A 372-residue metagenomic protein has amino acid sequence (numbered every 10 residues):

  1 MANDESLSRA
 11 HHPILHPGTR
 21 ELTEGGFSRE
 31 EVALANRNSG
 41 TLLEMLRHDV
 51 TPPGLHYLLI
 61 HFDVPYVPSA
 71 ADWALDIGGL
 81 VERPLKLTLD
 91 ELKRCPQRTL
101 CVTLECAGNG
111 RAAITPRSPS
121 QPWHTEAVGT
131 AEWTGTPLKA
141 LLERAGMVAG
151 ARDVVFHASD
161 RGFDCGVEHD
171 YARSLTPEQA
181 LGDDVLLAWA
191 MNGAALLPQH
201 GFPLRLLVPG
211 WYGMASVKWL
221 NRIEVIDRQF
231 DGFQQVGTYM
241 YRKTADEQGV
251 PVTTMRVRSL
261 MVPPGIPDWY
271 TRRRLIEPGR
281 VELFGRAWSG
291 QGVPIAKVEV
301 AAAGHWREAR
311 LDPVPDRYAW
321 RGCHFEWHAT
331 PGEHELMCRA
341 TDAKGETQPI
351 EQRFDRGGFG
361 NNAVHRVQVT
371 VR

Functional and structural regions predicted by a protein language model:
A2-R372: Structured, non-membrane catalytic/scaffold regions adjacent to prosthetic-group chemistry
